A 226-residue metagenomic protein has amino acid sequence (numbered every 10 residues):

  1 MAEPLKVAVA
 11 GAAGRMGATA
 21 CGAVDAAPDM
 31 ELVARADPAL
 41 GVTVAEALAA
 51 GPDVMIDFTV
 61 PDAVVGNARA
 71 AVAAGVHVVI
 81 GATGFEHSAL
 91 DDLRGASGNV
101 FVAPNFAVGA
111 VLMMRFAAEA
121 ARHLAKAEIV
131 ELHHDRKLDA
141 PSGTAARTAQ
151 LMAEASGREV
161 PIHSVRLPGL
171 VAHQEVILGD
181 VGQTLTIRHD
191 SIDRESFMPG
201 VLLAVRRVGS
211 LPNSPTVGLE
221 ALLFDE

Functional and structural regions predicted by a protein language model:
E3-A10, R15-A49, D62, L124-E226: C-terminal substrate-binding/catalytic lobe of Rossmann-fold NAD(P)-dependent oxidoreductases
T19, G66, L112-R115, G143: Generic recognition of short, well-ordered alpha-helical segments
L32-V33, G66-A68, H77-I80: Structured catalytic core of nucleotide-sugar glycosyltransferases
L48-I56, V72-H77: Short acidic/histidine-rich motifs immediately flanking catalytic phosphotransfer sites in two-component signaling
P52, G95-V102, D180-I187: Glycine/charged-rich beta-loop-alpha catalytic/anionic-binding loops adjacent to active sites
T59-V60, T83: Short glycine-/small-residue-rich Rossmann-like dinucleotide-binding loops
A63-V64, H87: Short glycine-rich, flexible loops that bind phosphorylated cofactors or substrates
R69, A74, G81-V102, A107-V111 (+1 more regions): Rossmann-fold NAD(P)-binding glycine/threonine-rich loop
